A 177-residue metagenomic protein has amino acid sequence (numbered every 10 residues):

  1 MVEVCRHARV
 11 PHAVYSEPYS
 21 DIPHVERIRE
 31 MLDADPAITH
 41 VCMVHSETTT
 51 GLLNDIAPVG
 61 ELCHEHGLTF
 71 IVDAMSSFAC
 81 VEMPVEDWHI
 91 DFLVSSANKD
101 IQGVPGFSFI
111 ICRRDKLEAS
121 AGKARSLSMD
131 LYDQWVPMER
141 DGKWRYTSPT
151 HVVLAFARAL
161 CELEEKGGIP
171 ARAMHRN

Functional and structural regions predicted by a protein language model:
M1-A37: PLP-dependent aminotransferase-like
V14-Y15, C42-M43, F70-A74, L93-S96 (+1 more regions): General beta-strand structural signal in soluble alpha/beta enzymes
D21-V25, T48-L53, F78-E82, D87 (+2 more regions): Short, well-ordered, mixed-charge alpha-helical segments that flank or form enzyme active sites
P23-A79: Active-site phosphate-binding strand-loop segment of PLP-dependent enzymes
E86-N98: Conserved active-site segment immediately N-terminal to the catalytic lysine that forms the internal aldimine
D100-H175: Active-site C-terminal subdomain of aminotransferase-like
